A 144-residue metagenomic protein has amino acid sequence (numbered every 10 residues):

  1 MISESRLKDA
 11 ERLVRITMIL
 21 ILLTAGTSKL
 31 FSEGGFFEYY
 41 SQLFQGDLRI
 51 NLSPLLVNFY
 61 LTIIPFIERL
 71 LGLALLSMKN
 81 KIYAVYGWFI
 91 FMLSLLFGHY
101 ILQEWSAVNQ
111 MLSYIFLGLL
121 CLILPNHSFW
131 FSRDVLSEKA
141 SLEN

Functional and structural regions predicted by a protein language model:
M1-Y39, P54-F66, L70, L76-N144: Extended, low-polarity transmembrane helix blocks
Y40-F44: Contiguous N-terminal and early-domain "leader" segments and peripheral loops that mark the onset or edge of a domain
Q45-L52: Juxtamembrane membrane-water interface segments that cap and precede transmembrane helices
